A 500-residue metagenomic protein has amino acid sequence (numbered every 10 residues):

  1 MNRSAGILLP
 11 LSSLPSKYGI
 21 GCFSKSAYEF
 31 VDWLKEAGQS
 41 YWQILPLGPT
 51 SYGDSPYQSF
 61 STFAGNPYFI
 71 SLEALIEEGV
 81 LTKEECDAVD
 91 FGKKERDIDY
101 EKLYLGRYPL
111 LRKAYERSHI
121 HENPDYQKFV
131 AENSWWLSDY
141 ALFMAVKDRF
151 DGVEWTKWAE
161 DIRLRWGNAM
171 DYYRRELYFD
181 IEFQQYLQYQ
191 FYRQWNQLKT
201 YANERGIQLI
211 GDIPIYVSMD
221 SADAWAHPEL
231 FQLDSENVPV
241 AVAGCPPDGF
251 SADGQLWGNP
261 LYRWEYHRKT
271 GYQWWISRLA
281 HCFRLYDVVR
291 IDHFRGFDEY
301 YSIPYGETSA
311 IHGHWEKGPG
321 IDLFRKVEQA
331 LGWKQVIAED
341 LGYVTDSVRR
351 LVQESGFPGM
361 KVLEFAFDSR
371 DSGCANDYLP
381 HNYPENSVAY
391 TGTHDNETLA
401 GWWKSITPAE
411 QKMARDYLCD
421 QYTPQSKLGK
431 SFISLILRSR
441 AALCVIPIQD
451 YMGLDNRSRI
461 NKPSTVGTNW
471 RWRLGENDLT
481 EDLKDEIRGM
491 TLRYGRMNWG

Functional and structural regions predicted by a protein language model:
M1-G38: Mature N-terminal, pre-catalytic/accessory segment of carbohydrate-active enzymes
P10, S16, D54-Y192, V217-V445 (+3 more regions): Alpha-amylase-like alpha-glycosidases and glucanotransferases acting on alpha-linked glucans and related
K25-T50, Y286, I436: Catalytic domains of carbohydrate-active enzymes, especially glycoside hydrolases
K35, W195-N203, E328, V352-Q353: Surface-exposed amphipathic alpha-helices with a cationic face
E36, I162, A169, W472 (+3 more regions): Domain-scale activation on soluble regions of proteins
L45, Q208-I210, P214, V288 (+1 more regions): Outer-envelope exported proteins of Gram-negative bacteria
Q184, Q188-V217: Conserved, well-ordered alpha-helix/loop/beta-strand core segments that scaffold catalytic motifs
